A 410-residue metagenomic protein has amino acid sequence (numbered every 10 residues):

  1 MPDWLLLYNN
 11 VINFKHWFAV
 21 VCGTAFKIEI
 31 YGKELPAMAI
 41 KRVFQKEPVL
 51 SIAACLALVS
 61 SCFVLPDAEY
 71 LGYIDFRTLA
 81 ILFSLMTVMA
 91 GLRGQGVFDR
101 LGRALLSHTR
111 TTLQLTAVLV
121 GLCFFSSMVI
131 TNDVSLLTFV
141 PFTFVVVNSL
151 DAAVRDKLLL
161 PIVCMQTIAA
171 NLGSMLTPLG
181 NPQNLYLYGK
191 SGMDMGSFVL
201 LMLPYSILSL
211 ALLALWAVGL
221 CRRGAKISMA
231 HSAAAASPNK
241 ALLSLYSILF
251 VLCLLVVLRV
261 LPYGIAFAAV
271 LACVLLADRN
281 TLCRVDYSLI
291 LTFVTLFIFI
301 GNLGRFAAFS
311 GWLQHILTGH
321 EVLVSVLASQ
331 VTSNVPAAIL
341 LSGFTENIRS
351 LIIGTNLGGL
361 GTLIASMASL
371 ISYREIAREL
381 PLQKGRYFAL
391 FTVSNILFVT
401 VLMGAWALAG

Functional and structural regions predicted by a protein language model:
G32, A211-L271: Long, contiguous bundles of hydrophobic transmembrane helices that form the permeation core of multi-pass
I40-E69, I81-G96, G219-R222, L252-N280 (+2 more regions): Structural signal for alpha-helical transmembrane segments and their membrane-water exit/capping regions in multi-pass
R42-Q45, A68-T78, M195-Y205, A236-P238 (+2 more regions): Interfacial loop-to-helix junctions that mark the boundaries of transmembrane helices in multi-pass membrane
Y73, Q95, D99-G102, I248-E346: Transmembrane helical segments that form the transport core of multi-pass membrane transport proteins
F76-T78, S107-V120, L150-I162, K240-S244 (+2 more regions): Membrane-interfacial loop-to-helix junctions in multi-pass transporters
F125-M175, I339-I353, P381-R386, A407: Hydrophobic transmembrane alpha-helices that form the pore/transport pathway of multi-pass ion and small-solute
A153-R222, S228-S232, Y373-G404: Membrane-core helix-loop-helix motifs of multi-pass transport proteins
V199-L210, L323-G410: C-terminal transmembrane helix pair
